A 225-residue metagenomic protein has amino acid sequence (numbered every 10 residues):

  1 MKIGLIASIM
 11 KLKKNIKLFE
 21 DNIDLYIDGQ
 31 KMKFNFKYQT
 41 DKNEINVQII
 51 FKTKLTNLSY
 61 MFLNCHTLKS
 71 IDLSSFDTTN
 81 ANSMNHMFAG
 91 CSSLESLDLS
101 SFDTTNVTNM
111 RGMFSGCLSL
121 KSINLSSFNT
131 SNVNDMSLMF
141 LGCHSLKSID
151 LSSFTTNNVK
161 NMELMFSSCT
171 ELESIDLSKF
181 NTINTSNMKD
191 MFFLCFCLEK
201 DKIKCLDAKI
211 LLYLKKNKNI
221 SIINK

Functional and structural regions predicted by a protein language model:
M1-K225: Negatively charged
